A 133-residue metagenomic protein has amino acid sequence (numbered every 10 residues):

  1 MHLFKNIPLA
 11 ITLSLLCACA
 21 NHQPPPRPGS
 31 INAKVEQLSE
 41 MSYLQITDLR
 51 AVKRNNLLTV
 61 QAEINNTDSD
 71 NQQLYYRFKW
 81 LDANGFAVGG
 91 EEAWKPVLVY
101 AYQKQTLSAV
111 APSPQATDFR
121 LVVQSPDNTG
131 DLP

Functional and structural regions predicted by a protein language model:
M1-P8: Bacterial N-terminal signal peptides that target proteins for export
L15-A18: C-terminal motif of bacterial Sec signal peptides marking the signal peptidase cleavage site
A20-N55: Transition segment at domain starts
P24-S30, A111-P133: Terminal connector regions
S42-Y43, N71-Q73, A83-A93: Short beta-strand and strand-turn-strand segments in soluble, beta-rich domains
N56-V60: Structural beta-strand segments of beta-rich domains
I64-D68: Asparagine-centered strand-capping/turn motif at beta-strand->loop junctions
G90-D118: Short, solvent-exposed, Trp/other aromatic-anchored flexible loops in extracytoplasmic proteins
